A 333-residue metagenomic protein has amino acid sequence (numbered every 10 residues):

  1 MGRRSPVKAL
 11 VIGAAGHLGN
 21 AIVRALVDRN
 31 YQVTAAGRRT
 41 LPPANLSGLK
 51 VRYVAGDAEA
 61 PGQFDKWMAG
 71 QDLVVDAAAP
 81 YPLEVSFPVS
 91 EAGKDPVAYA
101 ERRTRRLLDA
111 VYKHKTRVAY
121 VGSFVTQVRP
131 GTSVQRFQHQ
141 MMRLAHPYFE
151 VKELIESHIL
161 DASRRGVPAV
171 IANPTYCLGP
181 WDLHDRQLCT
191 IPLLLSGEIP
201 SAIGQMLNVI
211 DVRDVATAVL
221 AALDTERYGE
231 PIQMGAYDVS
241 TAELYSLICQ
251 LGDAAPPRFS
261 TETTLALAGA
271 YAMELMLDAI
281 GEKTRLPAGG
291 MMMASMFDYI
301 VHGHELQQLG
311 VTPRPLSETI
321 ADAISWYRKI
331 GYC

Functional and structural regions predicted by a protein language model:
A9-R29: N-terminal Rossmann NAD(P)H-binding glycine-rich loop of SDR-like oxidoreductase domains
I12, A36, A77-A78, V118-F124 (+1 more regions): SDR active-site strand-loop-helix element
Y31-R38: Conserved glycine-rich Rossmann-like NAD(P)H-binding loop of the short-chain dehydrogenase/reductase
L41-R106, A110: NAD(P)H-binding glycine-rich loop region in Rossmannoid oxidoreductase-like domains and their noncatalytic homologs
P80, A92-Y148: Conserved Rossmann-fold NAD(P)-dependent oxidoreductase catalytic core, especially the SDR/UDP-sugar
S157-P180: Conserved beta-loop-beta element that borders a ligand/cofactor-binding pocket
P192-I210: A conserved pocket-lining segment of Rossmann-fold NAD(P)-dependent short-chain dehydrogenase/reductase
M206, A218-L286, P313-S317, A321-C333: Mid/C-terminal beta-alpha module of Rossmann-like enzyme folds, strongest in SDR-family dehydrogenases/epimerases
